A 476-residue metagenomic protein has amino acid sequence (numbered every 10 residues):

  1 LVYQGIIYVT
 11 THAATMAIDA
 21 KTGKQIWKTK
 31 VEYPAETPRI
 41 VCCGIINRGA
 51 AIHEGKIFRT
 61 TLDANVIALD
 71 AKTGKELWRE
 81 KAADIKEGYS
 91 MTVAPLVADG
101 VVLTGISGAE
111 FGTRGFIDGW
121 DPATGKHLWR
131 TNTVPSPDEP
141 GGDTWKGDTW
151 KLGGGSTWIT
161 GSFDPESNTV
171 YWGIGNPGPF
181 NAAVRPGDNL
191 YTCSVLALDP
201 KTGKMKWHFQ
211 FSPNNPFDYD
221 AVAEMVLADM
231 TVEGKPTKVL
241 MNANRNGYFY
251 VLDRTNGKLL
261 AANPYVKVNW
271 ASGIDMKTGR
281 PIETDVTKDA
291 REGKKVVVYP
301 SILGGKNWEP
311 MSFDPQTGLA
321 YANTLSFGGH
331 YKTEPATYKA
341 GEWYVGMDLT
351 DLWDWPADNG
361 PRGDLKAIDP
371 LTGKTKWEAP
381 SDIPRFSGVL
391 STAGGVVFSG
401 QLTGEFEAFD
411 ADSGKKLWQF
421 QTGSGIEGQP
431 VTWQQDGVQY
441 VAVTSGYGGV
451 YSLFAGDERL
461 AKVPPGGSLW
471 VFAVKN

Functional and structural regions predicted by a protein language model:
L1, K28-A51, E76-A94, F111 (+10 more regions): Extracytoplasmic beta-rich repeat domains
Q4-I6, E54-G55, D99-V101, E166-N168 (+4 more regions): Short coil/turn segments that connect the beta-strands within blades of beta-propeller domains
V9, R59, V102-G105, W172 (+4 more regions): Residue position within the beta-strands of beta-propeller blades
A13, D63, G108, N176 (+5 more regions): Residue-level signature of beta-propeller blades and closely related beta-rich strand-turn architectures in secreted
L69-G74, G115-H127, D188-K204, F249-G257 (+3 more regions): Beta-propeller blade signature
T104-F116, W172-L190, S326-D358, G446-P464: Short, conserved, GDST-rich strand-edge loop motifs in beta-rich repeat architectures
D229, L325-S326, A357-K415: Loop/turn-rich, solvent-exposed surfaces of beta-rich toroidal or solenoidal domains
P430-N476: Blade-level signature of beta-propeller repeat domains, shared across WD40, Kelch, NHL, RCC1 and BNR/Asp-box propellers
